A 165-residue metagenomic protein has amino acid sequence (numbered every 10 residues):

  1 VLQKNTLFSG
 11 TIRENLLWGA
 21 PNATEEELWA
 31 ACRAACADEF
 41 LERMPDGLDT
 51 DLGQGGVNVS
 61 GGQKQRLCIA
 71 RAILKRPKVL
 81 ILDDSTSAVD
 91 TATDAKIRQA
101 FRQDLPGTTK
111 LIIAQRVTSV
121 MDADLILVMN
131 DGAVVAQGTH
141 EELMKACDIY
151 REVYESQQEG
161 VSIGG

Functional and structural regions predicted by a protein language model:
V1-T6, A20, G55-G56, V117: ABC ATPase nucleotide-binding domain signature
R13-Q54, Q99, G107: ABC ATPase nucleotide-binding domain helical subdomain, centered on the C-loop/LSGGQ "ABC signature"
E26, R43-P45, A92, Q99 (+2 more regions): C-terminal portion of ABC ATPase nucleotide-binding domains
D38-L67, L82-S85, V89-A92, E159-G165: ABC-fold ATPase nucleotide-binding domain signature/coupling loops
L67-C68, L74: ABC ATPase nucleotide-binding domain helices that frame the ATP-binding cleft
I69, I113: Hydrophobic anchor residue at the start of the ABC signature
L74-K78, G107: A short, proline-enriched helix->beta-strand linker immediately N-terminal to the Walker B motif in ABC-type P-loop
